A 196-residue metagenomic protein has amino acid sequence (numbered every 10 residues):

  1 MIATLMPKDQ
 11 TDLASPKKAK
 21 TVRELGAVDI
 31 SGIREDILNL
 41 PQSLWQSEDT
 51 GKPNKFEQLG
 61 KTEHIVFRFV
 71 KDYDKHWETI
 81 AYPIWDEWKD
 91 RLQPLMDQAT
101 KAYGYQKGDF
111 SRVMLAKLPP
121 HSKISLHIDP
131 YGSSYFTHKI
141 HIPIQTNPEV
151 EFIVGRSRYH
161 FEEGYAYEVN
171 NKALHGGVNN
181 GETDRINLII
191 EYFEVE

Functional and structural regions predicted by a protein language model:
M1-Y105: Non-heme Fe(II)/2-oxoglutarate
R112-M114, K139-H141, E149-F152, I186: Conserved active-site beta-strand-loop modules that form the wall/rim of enzyme catalytic pockets and either contain
L115-S133: Conserved short histidine dyad/triad with adjacent acidic residue
P120-H121, G164, K172: Tight coil/turn sites that cap or link beta-strands
T137-P143, A166-E168, E182-E196: A short hydrophobic beta-strand segment most commonly corresponding to one strand of the jelly-roll/cupin
P143-E162: A short beta-strand-loop-beta hairpin characteristic of the jelly-roll/cupin
E149-V150, Y167, K172-G176: Histidine-centered metal-chelating micro-motifs
G177-G181: Asparagine-centered strand-capping/turn motif at beta-strand->loop junctions
